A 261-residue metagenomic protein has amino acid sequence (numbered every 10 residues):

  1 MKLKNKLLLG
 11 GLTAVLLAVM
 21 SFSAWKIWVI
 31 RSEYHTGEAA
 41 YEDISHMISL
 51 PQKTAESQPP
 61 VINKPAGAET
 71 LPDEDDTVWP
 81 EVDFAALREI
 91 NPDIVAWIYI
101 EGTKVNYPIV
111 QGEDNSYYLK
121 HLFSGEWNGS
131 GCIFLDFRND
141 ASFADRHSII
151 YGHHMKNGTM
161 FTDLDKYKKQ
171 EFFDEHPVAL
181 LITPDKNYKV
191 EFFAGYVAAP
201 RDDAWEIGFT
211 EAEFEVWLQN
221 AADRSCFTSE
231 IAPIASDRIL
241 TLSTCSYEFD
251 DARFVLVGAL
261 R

Functional and structural regions predicted by a protein language model:
M1-L16: N-terminal Sec-pathway targeting helices
M20-R261: Solvent-exposed, non-transmembrane regions of membrane-associated and secreted proteins
